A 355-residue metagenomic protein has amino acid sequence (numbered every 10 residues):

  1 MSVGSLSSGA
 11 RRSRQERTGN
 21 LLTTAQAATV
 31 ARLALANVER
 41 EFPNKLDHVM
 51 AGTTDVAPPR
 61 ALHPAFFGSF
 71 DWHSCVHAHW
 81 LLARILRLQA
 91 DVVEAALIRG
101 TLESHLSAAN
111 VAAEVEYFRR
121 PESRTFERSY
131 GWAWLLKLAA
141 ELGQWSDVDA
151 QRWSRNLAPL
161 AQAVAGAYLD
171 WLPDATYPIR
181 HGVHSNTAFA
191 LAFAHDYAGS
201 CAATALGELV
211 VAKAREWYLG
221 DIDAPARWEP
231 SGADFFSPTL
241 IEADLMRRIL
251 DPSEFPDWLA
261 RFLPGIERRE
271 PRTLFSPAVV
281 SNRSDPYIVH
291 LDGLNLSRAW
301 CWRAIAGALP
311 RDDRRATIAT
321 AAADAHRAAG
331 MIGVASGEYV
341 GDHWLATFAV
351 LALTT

Functional and structural regions predicted by a protein language model:
V3-L6, R11-F67: Low-complexity, Ser/Thr/Pro/Gly-enriched N-terminal "stalk/linker" regions
E16-L22, H79-V92, A133-D149, A190-A202 (+3 more regions): Well-ordered alpha-helical scaffold segments within catalytic/enzyme domains
G19-T24, R60-V76, E116-W132, D174-T187 (+3 more regions): Solvent-exposed loop and edge beta-strand segments that line ligand/cofactor-binding and catalytic clefts
A28-G52, E94-S104, A150-A163, A198-R215 (+2 more regions): An acidic intrinsically disordered interaction segment
R32-L35, E39, P43, P64-G68 (+9 more regions): HEAT/HEAT-like alpha-solenoid repeats
M50-A57, N110-V111, A165-L169, Y218 (+2 more regions): Active-site-adjacent bridging/hinge elements
V76, I85-A198: Extended ligand-binding groove/face enriched in aromatic
C201-E338: Long, repeat-rich segments with strong aromatic
